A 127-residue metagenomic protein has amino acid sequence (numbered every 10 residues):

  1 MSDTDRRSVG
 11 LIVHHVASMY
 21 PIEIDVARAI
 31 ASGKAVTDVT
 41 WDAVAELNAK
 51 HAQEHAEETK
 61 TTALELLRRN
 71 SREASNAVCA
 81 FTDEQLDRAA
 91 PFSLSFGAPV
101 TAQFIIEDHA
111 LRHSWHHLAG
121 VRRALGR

Functional and structural regions predicted by a protein language model:
M1-E46, A89-R127: Short, contiguous alpha-helical
L47-R88: Acidic/histidine-rich alpha-helical segments that form the ligand environment of transition-metal centers
